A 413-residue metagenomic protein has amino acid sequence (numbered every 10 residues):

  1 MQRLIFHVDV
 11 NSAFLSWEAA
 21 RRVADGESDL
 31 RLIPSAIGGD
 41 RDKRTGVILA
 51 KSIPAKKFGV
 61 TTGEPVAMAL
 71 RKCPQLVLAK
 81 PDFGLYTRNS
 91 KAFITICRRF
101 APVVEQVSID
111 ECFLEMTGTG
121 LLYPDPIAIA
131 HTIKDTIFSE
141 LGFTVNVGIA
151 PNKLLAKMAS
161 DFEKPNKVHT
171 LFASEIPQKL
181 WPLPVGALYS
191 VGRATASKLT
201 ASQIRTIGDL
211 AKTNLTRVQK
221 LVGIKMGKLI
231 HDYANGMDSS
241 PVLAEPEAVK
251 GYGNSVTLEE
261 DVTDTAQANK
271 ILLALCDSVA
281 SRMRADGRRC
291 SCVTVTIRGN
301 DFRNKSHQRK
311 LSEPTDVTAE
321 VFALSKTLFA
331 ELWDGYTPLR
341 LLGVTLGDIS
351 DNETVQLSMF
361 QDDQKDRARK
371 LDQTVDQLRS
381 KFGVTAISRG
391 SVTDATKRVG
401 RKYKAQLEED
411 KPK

Functional and structural regions predicted by a protein language model:
M1-L229, N235, S281, K365-K413: Gly/Gly-Pro- and Ser/Thr-rich, intrinsically disordered tail segments characteristic of DNA damage-repair and tolerance
N11-A13, R41-R44, N300-R303, I349-N352: Short, charged/polar surface micro-motifs in flexible loops or helix N-caps
I53, L122, R309-S312, F360-D362: Short glycine-enriched, charge-decorated loop/helix-capping segments at active-site entrances that position
P65-K72, P102-E111, S240-Y252, T296-N300 (+1 more regions): Short, compositionally biased low-complexity segments
F113-G118, S306-R309, Q356-Q361: Short, hydrophobic beta-strand segments
P151-L154, D232-N235, R289-N300, L339-S350 (+1 more regions): A glycine-rich phosphate-binding loop feature that marks nucleotide/adenosyl-phosphate handling sites
A187, T195-L339: DNA-contacting surface of Y-family translesion DNA polymerases
T315-S380: C-terminal hydrophobic structural anchor segments that stabilize assembly/packing rather than catalytic chemistry
